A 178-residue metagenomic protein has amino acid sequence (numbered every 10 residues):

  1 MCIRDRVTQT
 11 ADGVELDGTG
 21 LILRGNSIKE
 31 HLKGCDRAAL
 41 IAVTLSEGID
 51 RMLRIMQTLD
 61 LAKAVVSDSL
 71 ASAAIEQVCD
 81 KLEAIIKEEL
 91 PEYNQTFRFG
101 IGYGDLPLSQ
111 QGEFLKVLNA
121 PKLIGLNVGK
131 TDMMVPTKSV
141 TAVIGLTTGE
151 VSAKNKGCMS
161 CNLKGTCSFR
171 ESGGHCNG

Functional and structural regions predicted by a protein language model:
M1-I3: Conserved small/polar residues in nucleotide/adenosyl-binding loops
R6-T8, I101: A general secondary-structure junction signal
T10-M52, M56-L59, Q111-S139: Composition-driven recognition of glycine/serine/threonine/acidic- and proline-rich low-complexity segments and repeats
E30-G100: Conserved mixed alpha/beta catalytic, RNA-binding, or beta-rich assembly cores of soluble enzyme, regulatory
Q57-L61, I144-L146, C161, C176: Generic alpha-helical propensity signal that fires on short helical segments and nearby coil/disordered stretches
Y93-S168: Short terminal or interdomain "cap/linker" segment that borders an active site or interface and mediates
R170-G178: Short cysteine/histidine-rich zinc-coordinating motifs and their immediately flanking basic loops
